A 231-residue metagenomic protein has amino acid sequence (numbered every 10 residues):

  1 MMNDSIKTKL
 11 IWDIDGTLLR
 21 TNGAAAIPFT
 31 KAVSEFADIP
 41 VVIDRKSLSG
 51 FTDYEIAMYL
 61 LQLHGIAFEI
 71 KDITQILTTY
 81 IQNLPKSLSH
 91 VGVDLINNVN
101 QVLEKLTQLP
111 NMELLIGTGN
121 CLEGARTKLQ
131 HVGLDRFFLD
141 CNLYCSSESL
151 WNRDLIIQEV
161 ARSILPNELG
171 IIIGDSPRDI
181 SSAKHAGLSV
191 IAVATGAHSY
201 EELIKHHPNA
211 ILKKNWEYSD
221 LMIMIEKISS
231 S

Functional and structural regions predicted by a protein language model:
M2-S49, E55: Active-site neighborhood of HAD-like aspartate-dependent phosphohydrolases
I11, P85-I116: Short, acidic loop-to-helix structural element flanking the phosphoryl-transfer center in phosphate-processing enzymes
A26-T30, D53-Y54, M58, L77 (+3 more regions): An amphipathic alpha-helix signature
Y54-F68, K128, V160-S163: Helix-loop "lid/cap" segments that line or gate small-molecule binding pockets
Y80-I81, G196: Membrane-embedded alpha-helical bundles of multi-pass transporters/translocases, especially carrier/permease families
L115, N120-I171, P177-A186: Substrate-recognition "cap/lid" segment bordering the active-site pocket of phosphatases
L134-C145, E202-M222: Structural recognition of alpha->loop->beta junctions
I172-K213: Acidic, Mg2+-coordinating phosphoryl-transfer loop and its flanking beta/alpha structural elements, shared across
